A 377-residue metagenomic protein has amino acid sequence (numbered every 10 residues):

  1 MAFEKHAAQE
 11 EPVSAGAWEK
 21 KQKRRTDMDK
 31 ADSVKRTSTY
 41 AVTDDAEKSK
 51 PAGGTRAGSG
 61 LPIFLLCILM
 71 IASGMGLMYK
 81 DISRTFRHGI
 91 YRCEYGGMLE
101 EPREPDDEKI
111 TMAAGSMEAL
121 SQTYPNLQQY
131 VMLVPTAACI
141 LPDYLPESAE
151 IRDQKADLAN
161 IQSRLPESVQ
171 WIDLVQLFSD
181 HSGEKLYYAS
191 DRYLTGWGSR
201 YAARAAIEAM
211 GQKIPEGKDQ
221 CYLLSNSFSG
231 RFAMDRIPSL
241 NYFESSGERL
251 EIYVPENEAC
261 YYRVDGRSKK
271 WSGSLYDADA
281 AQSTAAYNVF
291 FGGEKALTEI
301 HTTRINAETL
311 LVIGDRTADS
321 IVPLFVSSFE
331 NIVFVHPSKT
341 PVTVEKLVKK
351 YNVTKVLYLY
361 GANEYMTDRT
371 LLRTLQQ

Functional and structural regions predicted by a protein language model:
A2-H6, E10-Q377: Extracellular glycan-modifying ectodomains
